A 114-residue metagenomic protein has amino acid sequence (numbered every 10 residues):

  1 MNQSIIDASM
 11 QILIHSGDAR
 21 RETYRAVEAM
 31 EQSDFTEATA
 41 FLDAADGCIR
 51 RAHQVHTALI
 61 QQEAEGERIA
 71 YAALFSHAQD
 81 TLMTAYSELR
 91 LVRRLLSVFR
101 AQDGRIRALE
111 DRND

Functional and structural regions predicted by a protein language model:
M1-D114: Terminal alpha-helical segments
